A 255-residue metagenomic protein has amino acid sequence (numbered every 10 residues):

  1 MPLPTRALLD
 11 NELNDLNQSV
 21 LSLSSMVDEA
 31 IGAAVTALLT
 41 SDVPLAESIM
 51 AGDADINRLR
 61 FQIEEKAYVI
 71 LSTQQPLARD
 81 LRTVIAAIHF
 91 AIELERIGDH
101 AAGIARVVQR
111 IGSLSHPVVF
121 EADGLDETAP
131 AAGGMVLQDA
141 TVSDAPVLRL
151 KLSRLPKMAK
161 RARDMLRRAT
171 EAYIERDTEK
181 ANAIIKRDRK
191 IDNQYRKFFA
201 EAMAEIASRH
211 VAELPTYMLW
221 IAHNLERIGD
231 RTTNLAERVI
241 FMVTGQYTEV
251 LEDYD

Functional and structural regions predicted by a protein language model:
M1-D255: Cytosolic, long alpha-helical scaffolding segments
